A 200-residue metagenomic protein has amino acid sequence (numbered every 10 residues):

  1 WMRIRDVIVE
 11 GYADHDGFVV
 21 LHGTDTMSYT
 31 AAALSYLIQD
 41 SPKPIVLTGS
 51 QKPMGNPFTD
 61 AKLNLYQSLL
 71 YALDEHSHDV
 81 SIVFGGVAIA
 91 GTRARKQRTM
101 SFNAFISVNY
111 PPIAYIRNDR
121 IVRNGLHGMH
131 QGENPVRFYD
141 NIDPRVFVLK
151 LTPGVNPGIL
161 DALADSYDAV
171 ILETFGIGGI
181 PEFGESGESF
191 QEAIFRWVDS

Functional and structural regions predicted by a protein language model:
W1-E10: ATP/NTP phosphate-donor binding region
Y12-M27, S166-I180: Short acidic, glycine-rich surface-loop motifs adjacent to enzyme active sites
A13-G17, D40-P44, E75-D79, F84-G85 (+4 more regions): Short coil/turn connectors at secondary-structure junctions
V20-H22, V46-G49, S81-G85, K150 (+1 more regions): Short beta-strand segments
V20-P42, E182-A193: Short Gly/Thr/Asp-enriched flexible loops that form oxyanion-binding sites at enzyme active sites
S35, L69, L160-D161, Q191-V198: Short amphipathic alpha-helical segments and helix-helix/interface helices
L47-R117: Internal gly/pro-rich beta-alpha loop/helix module that stabilizes soluble enzyme cofactors or their anionic handles
A90-F183, F190: Accessory alpha-helical/coil subdomains and C-terminal extensions that flank or cap enzyme catalytic cores
